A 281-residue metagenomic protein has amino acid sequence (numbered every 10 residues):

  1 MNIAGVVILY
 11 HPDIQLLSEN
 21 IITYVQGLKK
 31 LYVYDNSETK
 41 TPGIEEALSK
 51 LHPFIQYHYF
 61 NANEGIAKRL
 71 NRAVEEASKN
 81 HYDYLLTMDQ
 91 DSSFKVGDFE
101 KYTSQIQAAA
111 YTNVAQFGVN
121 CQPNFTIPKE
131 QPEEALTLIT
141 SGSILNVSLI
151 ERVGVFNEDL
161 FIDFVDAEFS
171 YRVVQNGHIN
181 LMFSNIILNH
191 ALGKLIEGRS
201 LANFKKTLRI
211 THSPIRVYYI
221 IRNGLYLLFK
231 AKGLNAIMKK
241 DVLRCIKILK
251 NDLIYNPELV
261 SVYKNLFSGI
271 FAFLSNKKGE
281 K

Functional and structural regions predicted by a protein language model:
V7-G27: Short, well-formed alpha-helical segments that are part of the catalytic scaffolds of diverse glycosyltransferases
K29-T39, H58-F60: Short beta-strand/loop segment that forms part of the nucleotide-sugar
Y34-E45, S92: A conserved acidic beta->alpha catalytic loop
F60-A77: Glycine-rich, basic loop-to-helix element that forms the pyrophosphate-binding segment of sugar-nucleotide handling
Y82-D91: Short beta-strand-to-loop acidic/aromatic patch adjacent to the donor-nucleotide binding site
K95-K129: Conserved donor NDP-sugar-binding/catalytic core segment of glycosyltransferases
L149, D159-L192: A short, conserved alpha-helix in the catalytic core of glycosyltransferases
L228-K281: Non-catalytic, C-terminal membrane-associated alpha-helical segments of glycosyltransferases
